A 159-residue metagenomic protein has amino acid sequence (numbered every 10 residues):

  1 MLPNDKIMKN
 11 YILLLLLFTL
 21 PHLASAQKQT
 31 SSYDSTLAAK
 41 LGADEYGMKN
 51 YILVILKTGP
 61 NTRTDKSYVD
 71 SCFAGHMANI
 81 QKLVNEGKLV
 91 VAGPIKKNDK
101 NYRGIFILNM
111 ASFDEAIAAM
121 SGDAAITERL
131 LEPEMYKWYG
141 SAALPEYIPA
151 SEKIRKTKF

Functional and structural regions predicted by a protein language model:
M1-Q29: Bacterial Sec-dependent N-terminal signal peptides
Q27-F159: Conserved, structured core segments of small domains
